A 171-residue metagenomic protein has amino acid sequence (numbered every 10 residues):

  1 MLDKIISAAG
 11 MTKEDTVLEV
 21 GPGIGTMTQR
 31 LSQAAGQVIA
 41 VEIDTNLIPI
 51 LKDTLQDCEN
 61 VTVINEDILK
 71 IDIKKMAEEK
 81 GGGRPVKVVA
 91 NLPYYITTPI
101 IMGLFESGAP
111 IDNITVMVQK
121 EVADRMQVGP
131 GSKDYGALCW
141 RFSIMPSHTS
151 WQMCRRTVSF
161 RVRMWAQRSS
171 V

Functional and structural regions predicted by a protein language model:
M1-V171: Catalytic cores of RNA-modifying enzymes
